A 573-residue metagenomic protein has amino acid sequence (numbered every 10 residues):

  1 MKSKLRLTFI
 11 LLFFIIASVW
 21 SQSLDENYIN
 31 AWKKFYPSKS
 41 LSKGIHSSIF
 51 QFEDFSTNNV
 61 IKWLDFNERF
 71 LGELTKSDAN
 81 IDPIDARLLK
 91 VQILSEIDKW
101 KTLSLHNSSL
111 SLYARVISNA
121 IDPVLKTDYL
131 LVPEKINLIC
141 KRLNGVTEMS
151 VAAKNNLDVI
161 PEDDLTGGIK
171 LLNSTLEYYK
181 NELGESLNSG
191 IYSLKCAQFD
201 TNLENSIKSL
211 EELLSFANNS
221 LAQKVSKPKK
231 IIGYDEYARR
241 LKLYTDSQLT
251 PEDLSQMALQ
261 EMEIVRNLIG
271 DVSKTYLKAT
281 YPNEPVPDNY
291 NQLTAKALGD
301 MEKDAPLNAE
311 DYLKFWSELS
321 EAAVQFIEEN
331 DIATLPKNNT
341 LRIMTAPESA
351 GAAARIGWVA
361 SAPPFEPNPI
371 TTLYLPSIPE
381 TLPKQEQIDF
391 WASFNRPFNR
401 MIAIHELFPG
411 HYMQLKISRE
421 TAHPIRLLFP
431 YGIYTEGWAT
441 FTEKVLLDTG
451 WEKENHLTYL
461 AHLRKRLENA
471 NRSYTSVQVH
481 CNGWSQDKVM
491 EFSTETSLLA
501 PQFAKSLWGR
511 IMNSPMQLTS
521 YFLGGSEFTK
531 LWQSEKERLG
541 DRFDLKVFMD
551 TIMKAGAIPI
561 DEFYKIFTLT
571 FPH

Functional and structural regions predicted by a protein language model:
M1-F9: Bacterial N-terminal signal peptides that target proteins for export
L12-S21: Hydrophobic h-region of N-terminal signal peptides that target proteins for export in Gram-negative bacteria
S21-H573: N-terminal maturation segment of proteins
